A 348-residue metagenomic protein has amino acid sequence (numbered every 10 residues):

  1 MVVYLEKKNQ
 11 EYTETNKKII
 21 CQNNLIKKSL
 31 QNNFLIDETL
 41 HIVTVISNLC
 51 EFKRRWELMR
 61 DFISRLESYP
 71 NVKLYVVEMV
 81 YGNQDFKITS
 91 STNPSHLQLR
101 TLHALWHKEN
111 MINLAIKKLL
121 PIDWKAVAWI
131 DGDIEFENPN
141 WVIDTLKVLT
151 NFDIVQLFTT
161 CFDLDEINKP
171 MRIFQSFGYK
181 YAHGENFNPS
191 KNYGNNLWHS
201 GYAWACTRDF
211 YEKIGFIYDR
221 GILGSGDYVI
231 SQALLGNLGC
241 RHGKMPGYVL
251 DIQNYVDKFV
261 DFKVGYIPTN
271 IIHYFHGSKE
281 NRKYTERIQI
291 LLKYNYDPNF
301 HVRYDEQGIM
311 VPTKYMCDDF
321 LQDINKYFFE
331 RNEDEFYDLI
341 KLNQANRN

Functional and structural regions predicted by a protein language model:
V2-E38, N48-F62, R220-N348: C-terminal catalytic/acceptor-binding lobe
E38-V45, I63-L66, V72-V76: Hydrophobic targeting segments
L49-E51, R65-Y69, V77-I88, I134: A conserved acidic beta->alpha catalytic loop
V77, V155-T160, I267, Y274: Short glycine/serine/threonine-enriched helix-capping/active-site loop that flanks the nucleotide-sugar donor pocket
E78-W124: Active-site-proximal specificity loops/subdomain of glycosyltransferases
M79, W129-D133, F158: Active-site acidic Asp-centered loop
D123-E137: Short beta-strand-to-loop acidic/aromatic patch adjacent to the donor-nucleotide binding site
E135-G236, Y248-I252, F259: Conserved catalytic core of nucleotide-sugar-dependent glycosyltransferases
